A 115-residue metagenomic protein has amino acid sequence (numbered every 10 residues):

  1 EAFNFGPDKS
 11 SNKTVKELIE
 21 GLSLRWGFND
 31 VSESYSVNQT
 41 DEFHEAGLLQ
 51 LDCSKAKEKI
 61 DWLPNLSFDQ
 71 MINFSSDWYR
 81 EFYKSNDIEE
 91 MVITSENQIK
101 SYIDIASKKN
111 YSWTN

Functional and structural regions predicted by a protein language model:
E1-N115: C-terminal substrate-binding subdomain of Rossmann-fold SDR/epimerase-dehydratase oxidoreductases
